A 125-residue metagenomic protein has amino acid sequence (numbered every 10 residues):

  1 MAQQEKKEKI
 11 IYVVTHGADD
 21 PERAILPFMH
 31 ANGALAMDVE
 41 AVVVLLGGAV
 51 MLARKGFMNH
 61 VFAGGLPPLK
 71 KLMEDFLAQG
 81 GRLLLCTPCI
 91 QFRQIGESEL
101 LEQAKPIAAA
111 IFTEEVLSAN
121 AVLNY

Functional and structural regions predicted by a protein language model:
Y12-I25, F57: Short, glycine-rich nucleotide/cofactor-binding loops
A24-D38: Histidine-anchored nucleotide/phosphate-binding helix
L35, L77, V116-L117: Anion (oxyanion) recognition and catalysis
A41-G47, L83-T87: Short internal beta-strands
A49-A63: N-terminal beta-loop-helix "entrance" segment that forms/cooperates in small-molecule cofactor or anionic ligand
N59-G64, E99-Q103: Short, flexible loop segments at the rims of nucleotide/cofactor-binding pockets, characterized by
H60-T87: A glycine-rich helix N-cap at a beta->alpha junction
F92-S118, L123: C-terminal structural segments of small proteins and small subunits
